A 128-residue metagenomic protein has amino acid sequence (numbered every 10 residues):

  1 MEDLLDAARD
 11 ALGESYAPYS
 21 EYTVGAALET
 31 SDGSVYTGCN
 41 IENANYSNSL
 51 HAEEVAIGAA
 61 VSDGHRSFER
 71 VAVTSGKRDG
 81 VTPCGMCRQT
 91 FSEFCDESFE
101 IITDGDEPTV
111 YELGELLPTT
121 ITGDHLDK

Functional and structural regions predicted by a protein language model:
M1-A17, D63-K128: C-terminal binding/interaction regions
A7-D10, A52-A60: Short, well-ordered amphipathic alpha-helical segments that serve as non-catalytic structural scaffolds within diverse
S20: Active-site segments that bind and position negatively charged phosphate/pyrophosphate groups
T23-T30: Short beta-strand scaffold segments in enzyme catalytic cores
T30-D32, G105-D106: Short acidic-glycine loop/turn motifs at beta-strand connectors
N40-E54: Compact, glycine-rich, soluble single-domain proteins
